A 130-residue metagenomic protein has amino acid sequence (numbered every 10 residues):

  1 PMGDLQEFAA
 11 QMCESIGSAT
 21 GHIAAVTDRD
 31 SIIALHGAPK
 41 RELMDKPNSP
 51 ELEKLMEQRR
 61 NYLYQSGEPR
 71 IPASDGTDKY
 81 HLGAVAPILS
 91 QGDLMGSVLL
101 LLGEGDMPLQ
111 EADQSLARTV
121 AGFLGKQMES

Functional and structural regions predicted by a protein language model:
M2-A19, D45-K54, Y62, L101-S130: Juxtadomain coupling helices with adjacent low-complexity linkers
A10-T77: Structured interaction and signal-relay segments at domain junctions
Q11, D78, D93-L94, M107: Domain-scale terminal segments
A34, V98-L100: Short, aliphatic-rich beta-strand segments
G76-Y80, L109-A112: Short amphipathic alpha-helical interaction segments
H81-L89: A short, aliphatic-rich beta-strand micro-motif
I88-V98: Short hydrophobic/glycine-rich mini-motifs in sensory/regulatory modules that couple input to downstream signaling
